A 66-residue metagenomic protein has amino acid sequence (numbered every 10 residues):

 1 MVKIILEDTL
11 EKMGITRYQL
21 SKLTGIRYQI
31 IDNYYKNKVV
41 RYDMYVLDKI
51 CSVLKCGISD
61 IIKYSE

Functional and structural regions predicted by a protein language model:
M1-T16: A short, Lys/Arg-rich alpha-helix, primarily the initiator
D8, N33, I62-E66: Short, charged recognition helix plus adjacent turn of helix-turn-helix-like nucleic-acid-binding domains
L10, S21, C51: The alpha-helix within a helix-turn-helix
E11, G25, K36, E66: Residue-level detection of the helix-turn-helix DNA-binding "recognition helix"
I15-N33: Short alpha-helical DNA-recognition segment
R17, M44-L47: Helix-turn-helix DNA-binding elements, focusing on the entry/boundary residues of the two helices that contact DNA
R41, S52-V53: Residue cluster at the C-terminal edge of the helix-turn-helix DNA-binding motif
V46-C51, I61-I62: Hydrophobic micro-packing sites on short alpha-helices
